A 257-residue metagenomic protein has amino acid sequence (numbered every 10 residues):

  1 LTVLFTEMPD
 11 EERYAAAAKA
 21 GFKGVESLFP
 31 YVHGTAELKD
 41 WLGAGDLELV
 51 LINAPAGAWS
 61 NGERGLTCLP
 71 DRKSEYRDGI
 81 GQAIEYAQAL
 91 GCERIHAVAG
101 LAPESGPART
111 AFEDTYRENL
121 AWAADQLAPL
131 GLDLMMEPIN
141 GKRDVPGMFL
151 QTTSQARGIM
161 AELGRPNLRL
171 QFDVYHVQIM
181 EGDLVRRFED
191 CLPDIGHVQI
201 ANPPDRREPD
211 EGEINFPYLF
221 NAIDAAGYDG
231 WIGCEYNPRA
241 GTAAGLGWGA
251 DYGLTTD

Functional and structural regions predicted by a protein language model:
L1-G21, G91-E93, L150-F172, H176-D257: Histidine-acidic metal/acid-base catalytic patches
V3-F5, Y31, P55-A58, A99-P103 (+4 more regions): Active-site-proximal loop/turn and secondary-structure-junction residues that shape catalytic pockets, frequently
K23-V32: A short beta-strand-loop structural module common to alpha/beta enzyme folds
E26, V50-N53, H96, M135 (+2 more regions): Conserved beta-strand positions in the central sheet of alpha/beta enzyme cores
Y31-G43: Active-site-adjacent beta->alpha loops and helix N-cap segments on the catalytic face of soluble alpha/beta enzymes
W41-W59, Y116-L130, S154-P166, L219-D224 (+1 more regions): Alpha-helix-loop-beta-strand connector modules within alpha/beta enzyme cores
W59-L66: Active-site gating loops and adjacent loop-to-helix segments of metal-dependent hydrolytic enzymes
L66-R169, I179: Active-site acidic/histidine proton-transfer and metal-coordination neighborhood in alpha/beta enzyme cores
